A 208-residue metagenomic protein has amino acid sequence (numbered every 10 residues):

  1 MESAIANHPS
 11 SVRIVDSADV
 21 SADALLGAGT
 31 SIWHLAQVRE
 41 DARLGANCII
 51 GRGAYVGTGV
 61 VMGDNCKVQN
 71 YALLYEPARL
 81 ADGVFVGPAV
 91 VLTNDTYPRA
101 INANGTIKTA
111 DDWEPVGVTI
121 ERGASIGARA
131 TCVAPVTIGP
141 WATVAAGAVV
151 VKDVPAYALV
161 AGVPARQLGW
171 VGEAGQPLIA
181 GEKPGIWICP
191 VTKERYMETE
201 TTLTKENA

Functional and structural regions predicted by a protein language model:
M1-S11, A208: Short, basic, low-complexity termini and linkers enriched in Ser/Thr/Gly/Pro that act as targeting/leader peptides
N7-A103, I107-A161, A165-Q167: Structural signal for interior beta-strand "rungs" in well-ordered beta-sheet cores of soluble enzyme domains
A156-G162, V171-G181: Short, intrinsically disordered, charge-biased short linear motifs at domain edges
Q167-W170, W187: Cys/His-enriched microdomains
G172, C189-T192: Short cysteine-rich clusters marking metal-coordination/redox-active sites
A180-G181, M197-E200: Short, non-ligating residues that shape and space the ligands of small metal-coordination modules and catalytic
P184: Major-groove DNA-recognition helix of helix-turn-helix-type DNA-binding domains
